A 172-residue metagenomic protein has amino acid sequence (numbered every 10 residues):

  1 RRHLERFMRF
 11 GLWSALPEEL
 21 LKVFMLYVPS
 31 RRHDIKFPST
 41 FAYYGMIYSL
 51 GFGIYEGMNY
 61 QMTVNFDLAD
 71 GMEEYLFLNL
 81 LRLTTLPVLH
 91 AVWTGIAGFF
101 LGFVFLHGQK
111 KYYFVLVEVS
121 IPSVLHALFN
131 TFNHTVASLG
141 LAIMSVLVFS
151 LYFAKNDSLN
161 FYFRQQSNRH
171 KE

Functional and structural regions predicted by a protein language model:
R1-E172: Hydrophobic alpha-helical segments at protein termini of multi-pass membrane proteins
